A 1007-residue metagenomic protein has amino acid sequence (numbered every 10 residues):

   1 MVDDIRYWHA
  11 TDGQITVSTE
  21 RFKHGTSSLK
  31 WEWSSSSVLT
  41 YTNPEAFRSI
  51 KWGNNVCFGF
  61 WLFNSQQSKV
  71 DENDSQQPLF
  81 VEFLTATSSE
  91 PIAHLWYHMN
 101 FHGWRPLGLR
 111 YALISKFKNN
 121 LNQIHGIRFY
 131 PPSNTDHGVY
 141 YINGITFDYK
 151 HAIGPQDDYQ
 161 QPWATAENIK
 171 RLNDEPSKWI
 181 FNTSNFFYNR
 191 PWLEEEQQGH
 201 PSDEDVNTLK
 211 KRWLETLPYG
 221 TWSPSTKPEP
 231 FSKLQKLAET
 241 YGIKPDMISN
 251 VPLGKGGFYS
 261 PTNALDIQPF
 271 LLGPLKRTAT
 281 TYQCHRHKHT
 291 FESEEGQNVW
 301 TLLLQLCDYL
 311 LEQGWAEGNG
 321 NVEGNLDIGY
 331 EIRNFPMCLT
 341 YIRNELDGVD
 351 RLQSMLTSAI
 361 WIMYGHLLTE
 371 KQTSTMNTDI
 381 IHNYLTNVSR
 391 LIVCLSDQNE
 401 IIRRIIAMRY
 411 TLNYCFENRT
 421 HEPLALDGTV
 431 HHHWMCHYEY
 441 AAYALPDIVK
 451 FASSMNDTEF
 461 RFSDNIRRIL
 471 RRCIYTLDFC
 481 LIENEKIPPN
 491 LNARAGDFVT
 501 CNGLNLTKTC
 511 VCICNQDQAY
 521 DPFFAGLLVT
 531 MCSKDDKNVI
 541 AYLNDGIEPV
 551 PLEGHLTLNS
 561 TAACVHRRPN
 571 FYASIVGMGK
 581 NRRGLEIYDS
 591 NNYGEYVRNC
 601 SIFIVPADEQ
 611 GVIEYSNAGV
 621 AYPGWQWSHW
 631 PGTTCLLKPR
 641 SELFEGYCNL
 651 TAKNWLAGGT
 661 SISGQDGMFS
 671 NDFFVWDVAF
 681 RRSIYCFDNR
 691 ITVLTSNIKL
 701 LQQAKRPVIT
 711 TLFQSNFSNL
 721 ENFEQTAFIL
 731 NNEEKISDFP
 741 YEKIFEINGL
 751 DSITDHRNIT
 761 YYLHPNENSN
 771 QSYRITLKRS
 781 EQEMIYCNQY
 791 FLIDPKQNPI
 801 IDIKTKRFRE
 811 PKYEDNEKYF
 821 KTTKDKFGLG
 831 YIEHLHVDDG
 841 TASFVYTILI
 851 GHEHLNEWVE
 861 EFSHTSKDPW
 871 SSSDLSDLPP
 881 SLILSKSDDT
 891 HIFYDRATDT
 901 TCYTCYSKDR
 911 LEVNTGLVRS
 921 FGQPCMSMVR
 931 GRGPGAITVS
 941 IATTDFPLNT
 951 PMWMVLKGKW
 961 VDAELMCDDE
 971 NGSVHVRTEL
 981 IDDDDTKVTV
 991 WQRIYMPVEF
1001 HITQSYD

Functional and structural regions predicted by a protein language model:
M1-D12: Extracellular carbohydrate-recognition regions
T16-V38: Short carbohydrate-recognition loop motifs
W31-F117, D136-Y140: Extracellular ligand-binding interfaces
C57-F63, P106-A112, G126-Y130, Y141 (+3 more regions): Residues within well-ordered beta-strands of beta-sheet-rich folds
Y97-R105, L980-D984, R993-I994: Short proline/glycine- and polar residue-rich coil/turn motifs
N119-Q123, P132-D148, G154-D158: Extracellular carbohydrate recognition
G199, D203-D497: Aromatic-lined, polymer-binding surfaces characteristic of secreted/periplasmic polysaccharide-degrading enzymes
A444, F451-M966, S973, R977-T978 (+3 more regions): Extended polysaccharide-engagement surfaces of secreted carbohydrate-active enzymes
